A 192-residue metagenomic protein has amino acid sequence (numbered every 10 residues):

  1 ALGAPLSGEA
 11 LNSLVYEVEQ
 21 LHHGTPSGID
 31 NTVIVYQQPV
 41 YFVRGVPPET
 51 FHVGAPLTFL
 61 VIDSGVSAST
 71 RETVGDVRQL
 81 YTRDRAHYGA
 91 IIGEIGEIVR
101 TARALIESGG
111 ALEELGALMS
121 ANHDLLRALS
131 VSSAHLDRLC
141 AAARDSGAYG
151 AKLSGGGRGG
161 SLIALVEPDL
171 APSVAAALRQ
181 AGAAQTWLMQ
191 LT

Functional and structural regions predicted by a protein language model:
L2-L6, S13-H23, N31-K152, I163-T192: C-terminal nucleotide
G159: Glycine-rich phosphate-binding loops that contact phosphosugars or nucleotide phosphates
